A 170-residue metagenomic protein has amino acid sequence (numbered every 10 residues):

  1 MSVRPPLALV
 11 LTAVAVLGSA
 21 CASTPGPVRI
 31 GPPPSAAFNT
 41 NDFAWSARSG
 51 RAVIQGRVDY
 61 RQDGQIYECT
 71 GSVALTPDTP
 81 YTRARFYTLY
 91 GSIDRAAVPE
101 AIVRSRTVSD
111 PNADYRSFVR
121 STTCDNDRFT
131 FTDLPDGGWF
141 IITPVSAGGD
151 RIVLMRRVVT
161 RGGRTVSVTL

Functional and structural regions predicted by a protein language model:
M1-C21: Sec-dependent bacterial lipoprotein signal peptides
A15-A37: Bacterial Sec signal peptide processing site at the extreme N-terminus
P32-A37, V145-L170: Structured interaction patches on ligand/partner-binding surfaces of diverse proteins
A52-Y60: A short, amphipathic beta-strand motif
R61-D110, D136: Short, ordered, surface-exposed loop/turn motifs in non-cytosolic proteins
R120-C124: Short beta-strand segments within Ig-like beta-sandwich modules, predominantly Fibronectin type-III
N126-D133: Short, surface-exposed beta-strand/beta-hairpin micro-motifs centered on an aromatic residue
P135-A147: A short, solvent-exposed beta-strand micro-motif common in secreted/extracellular proteins
